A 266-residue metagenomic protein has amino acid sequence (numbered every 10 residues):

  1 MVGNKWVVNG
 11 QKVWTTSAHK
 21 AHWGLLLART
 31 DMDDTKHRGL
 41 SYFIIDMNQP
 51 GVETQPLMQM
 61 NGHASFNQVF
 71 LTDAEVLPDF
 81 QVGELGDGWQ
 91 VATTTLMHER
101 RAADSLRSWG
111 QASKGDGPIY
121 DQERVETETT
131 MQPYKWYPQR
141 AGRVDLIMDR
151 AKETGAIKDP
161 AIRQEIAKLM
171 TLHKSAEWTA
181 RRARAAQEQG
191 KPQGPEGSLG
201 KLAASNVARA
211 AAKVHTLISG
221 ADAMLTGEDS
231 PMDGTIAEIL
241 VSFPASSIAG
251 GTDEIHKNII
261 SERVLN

Functional and structural regions predicted by a protein language model:
N4-K5, N9-L57, N67: A short core secondary-structure module
K5, H98, A102-N266: Alpha-helical interface subdomain recognition
V13-H19, M60-N61, A245-G250: Glycine-rich phosphate/pyrophosphate-binding beta-alpha loops
W14, W23-L25, Y42, F66-F70 (+6 more regions): Tryptophan-centric aromatic hotspots in well-structured domains and transmembrane helices
L27-A28, I45-P50, D73-E75, L96 (+2 more regions): Short Ser/Thr-interspersed hydrophobic loop/turn segments at strand-loop and sheet-helix junctions that line or gate
N48-E75, E84-Q90: Flexible, small-/acidic-enriched active-site or ligand-binding loops
A74-A102, S108-W109, G115: Long, acidic (Asp/Glu-rich), low-complexity accessory segments flanking structured domains
